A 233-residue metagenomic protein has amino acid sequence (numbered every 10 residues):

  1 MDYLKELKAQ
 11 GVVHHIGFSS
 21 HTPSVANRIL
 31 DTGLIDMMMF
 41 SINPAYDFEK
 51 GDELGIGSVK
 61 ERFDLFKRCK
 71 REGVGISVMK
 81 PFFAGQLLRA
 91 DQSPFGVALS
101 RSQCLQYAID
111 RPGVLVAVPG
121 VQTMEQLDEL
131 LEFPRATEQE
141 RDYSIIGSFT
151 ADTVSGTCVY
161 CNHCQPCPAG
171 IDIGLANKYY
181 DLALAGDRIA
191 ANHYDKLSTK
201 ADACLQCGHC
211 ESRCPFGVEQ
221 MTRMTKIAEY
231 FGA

Functional and structural regions predicted by a protein language model:
M1-S77, F82: Glycine/proline-rich, positively charged, aromatic-decorated active-site loop/lid region on the catalytic face
E61-A233: Structured C-terminal cap/extension of enzyme domains
